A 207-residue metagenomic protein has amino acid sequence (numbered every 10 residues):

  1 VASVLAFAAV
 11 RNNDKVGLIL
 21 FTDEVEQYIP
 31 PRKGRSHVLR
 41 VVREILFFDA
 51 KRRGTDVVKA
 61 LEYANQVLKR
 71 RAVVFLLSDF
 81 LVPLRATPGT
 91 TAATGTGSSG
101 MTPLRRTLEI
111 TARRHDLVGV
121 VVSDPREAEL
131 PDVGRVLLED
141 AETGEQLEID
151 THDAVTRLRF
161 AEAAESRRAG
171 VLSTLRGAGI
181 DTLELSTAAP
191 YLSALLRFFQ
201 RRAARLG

Functional and structural regions predicted by a protein language model:
V1, D56-K59, T102-P103: Short, conserved clusters of charged catalytic residues that mark active-site and nucleotide-handling motifs
V1-R35, V73-S78, P83-G89, S98-S99 (+3 more regions): An amphipathic, basic-hydrophobic helix/alpha-beta surface used to engage anionic, phosphate-rich ligands or surfaces
E26-T55: Short, charged loop segments at secondary-structure junctions
H37, V41, A60, L76 (+1 more regions): Internal, well-ordered alpha-helical segments in soluble enzyme and binding-protein domains
R52-K59, A163: Short secondary-structure boundary/capping elements
L61-N65: Acidic loop->beta-strand submotif enriched in PP2C/PPM serine/threonine phosphatases
Q66-A72, L84-G207: Von Willebrand factor type A / integrin I
